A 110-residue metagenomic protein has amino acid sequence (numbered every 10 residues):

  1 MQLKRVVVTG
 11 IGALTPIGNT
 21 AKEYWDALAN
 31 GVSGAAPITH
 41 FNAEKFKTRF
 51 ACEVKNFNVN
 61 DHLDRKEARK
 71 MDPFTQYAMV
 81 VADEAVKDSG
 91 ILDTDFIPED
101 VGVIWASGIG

Functional and structural regions predicted by a protein language model:
M1-G110: Conserved "HGTGT" condensation-loop signature of ketosynthase/thiolase-family condensing enzymes that catalyze
